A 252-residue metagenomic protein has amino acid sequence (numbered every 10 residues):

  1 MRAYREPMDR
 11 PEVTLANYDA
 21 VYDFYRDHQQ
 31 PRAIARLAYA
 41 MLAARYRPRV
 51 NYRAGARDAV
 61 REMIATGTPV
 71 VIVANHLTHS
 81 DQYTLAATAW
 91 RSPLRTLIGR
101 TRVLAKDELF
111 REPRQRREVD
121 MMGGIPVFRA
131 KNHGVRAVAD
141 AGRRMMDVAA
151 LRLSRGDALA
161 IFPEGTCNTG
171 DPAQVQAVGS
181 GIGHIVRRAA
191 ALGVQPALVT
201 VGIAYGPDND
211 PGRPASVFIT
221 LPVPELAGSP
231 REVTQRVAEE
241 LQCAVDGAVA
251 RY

Functional and structural regions predicted by a protein language model:
M1-R91, I98, R111, D120-G123 (+1 more regions): Membrane-anchoring hydrophobic helices of lipid-metabolizing enzymes
R2-V13, N17-V21, Y25-R26, R136-Y252: Non-catalytic C-terminal accessory region of glycerolipid acyltransferases and related lyso-lipid remodeling enzymes
G67-P69, I98-R100, G156, G193-Q195: A general structural motif
T78, D107-F110, I203-P207: Short glycine-enriched loops at secondary-structure junctions
T101-D107: Short internal beta-strands
L104, I125, A197-V201: Hydrophobic/aromatic beta-strand patches that form the interior of the parallel beta-sheet core in alpha/beta enzyme
F128-R136: Short, basic, glycine/proline-bearing loop/turn elements
